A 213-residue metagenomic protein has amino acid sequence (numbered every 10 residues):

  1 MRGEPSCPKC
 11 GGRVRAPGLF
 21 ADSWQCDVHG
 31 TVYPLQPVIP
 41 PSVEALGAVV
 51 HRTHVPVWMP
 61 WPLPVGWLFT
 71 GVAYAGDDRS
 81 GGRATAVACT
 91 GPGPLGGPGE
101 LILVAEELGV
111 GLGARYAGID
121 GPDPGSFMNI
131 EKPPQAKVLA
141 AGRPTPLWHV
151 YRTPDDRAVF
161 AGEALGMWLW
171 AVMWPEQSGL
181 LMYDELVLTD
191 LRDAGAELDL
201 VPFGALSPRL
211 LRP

Functional and structural regions predicted by a protein language model:
M1-R52: N-terminal cysteine/histidine-rich coordination modules
L19, V38, V72, M173-W174: Surface loops and adjacent helix of pleckstrin homology
T31, L95-G99, D156, M167: Short acidic/polar mixed-charge low-complexity motifs
S42-V43, D78-R79, V110-L112, S178-L181: A short local loop/turn or secondary-structure capping micro-motif enriched for an aromatic residue
V49, L68-Y151: Short, solvent-exposed recognition patches
H54-G71: Amphipathic alpha-helical segments
P64-G66, G93-G96, E163-W168: Short, solvent-exposed coil/turn segments at beta-strand boundaries
E131-P213: A short, solvent-exposed beta-edge/loop patch
